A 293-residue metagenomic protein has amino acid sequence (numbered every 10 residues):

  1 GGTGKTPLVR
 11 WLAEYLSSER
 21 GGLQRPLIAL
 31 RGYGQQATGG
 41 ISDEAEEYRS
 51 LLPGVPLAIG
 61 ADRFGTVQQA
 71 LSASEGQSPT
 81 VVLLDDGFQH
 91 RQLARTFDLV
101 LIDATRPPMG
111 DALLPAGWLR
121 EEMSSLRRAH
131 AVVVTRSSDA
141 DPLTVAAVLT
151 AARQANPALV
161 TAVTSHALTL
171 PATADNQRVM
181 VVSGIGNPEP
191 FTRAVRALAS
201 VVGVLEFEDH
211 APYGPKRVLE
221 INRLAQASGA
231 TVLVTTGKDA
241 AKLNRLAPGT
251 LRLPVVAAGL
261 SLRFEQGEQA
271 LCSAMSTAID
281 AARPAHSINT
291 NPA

Functional and structural regions predicted by a protein language model:
G1-A37, N291-A293: Walker A (P-loop) phosphate-binding motif
Q24-N156, V163: Phosphate/Mg2+-binding loops and adjacent switch elements in nucleotide/diphosphate-handling enzyme cores
Y48-L51, H90-R95, A172-A174, L243-L251: Short loop/helix-cap segments at secondary-structure boundaries that form the rim of catalytic
T80-V82, V100-I102, T161-A162, V201-F207 (+1 more regions): Short hydrophobic/aromatic-enriched beta-strand-loop microsegments
P107-V232, A285-A293: C-terminal accessory "lid"/substrate-recognition subdomains
E208-A211, L251-R283: Short, flexible loop segments at boundaries between secondary-structure elements
Y213-P215, A241-L246, F264-E268: Short active-site-adjacent structural elements
A225, G229-A247: Phosphate-bearing ligand-interacting subdomains that bind or position ATP/ADP/UDP/GDP/NAD(P) or nucleotide-linked
